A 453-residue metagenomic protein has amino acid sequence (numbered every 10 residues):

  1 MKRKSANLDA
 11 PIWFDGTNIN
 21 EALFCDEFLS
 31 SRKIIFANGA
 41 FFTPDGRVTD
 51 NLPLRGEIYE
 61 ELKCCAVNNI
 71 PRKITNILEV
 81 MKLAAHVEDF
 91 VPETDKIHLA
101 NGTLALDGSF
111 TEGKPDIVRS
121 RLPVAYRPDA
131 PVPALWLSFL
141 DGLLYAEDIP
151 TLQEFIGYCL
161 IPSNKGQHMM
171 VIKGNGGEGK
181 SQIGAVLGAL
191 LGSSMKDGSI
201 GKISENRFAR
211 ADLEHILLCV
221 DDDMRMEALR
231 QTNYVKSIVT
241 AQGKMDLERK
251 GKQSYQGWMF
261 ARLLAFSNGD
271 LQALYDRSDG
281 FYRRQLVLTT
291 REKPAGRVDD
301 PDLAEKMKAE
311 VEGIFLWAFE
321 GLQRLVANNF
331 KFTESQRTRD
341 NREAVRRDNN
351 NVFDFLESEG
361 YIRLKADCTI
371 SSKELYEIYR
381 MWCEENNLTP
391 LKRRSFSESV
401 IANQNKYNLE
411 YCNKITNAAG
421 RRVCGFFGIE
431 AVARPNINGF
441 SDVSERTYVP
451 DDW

Functional and structural regions predicted by a protein language model:
M1-K33, F42, R47-D50, Y126-G142 (+3 more regions): Replication-associated primase and helicase/ATPase modules
M1-Y126, W258, L391: Intein modules and their embedded homing endonuclease domains
R3, S30, T75, L191-S193 (+8 more regions): Positively charged interface segments
T17-L23, G188-S193, A228-M245, S397-E398: A short, contiguous, amphipathic alpha-helix enriched in charged residues
L29-L54, I97-H98, T103-L217, L286-L288 (+5 more regions): P-loop NTPase catalytic core of nucleic-acid-dependent motor ATPases
A209-K252: Conserved nucleotide-sensing/catalytic segment adjacent to the nucleotide-binding pocket in NTP-handling enzymes
H215-L218, M259-L263: Loop/turn-to-beta-strand initiation segments
K308-N350: Phosphate-handling catalytic cores of nucleic-acid transaction enzymes
